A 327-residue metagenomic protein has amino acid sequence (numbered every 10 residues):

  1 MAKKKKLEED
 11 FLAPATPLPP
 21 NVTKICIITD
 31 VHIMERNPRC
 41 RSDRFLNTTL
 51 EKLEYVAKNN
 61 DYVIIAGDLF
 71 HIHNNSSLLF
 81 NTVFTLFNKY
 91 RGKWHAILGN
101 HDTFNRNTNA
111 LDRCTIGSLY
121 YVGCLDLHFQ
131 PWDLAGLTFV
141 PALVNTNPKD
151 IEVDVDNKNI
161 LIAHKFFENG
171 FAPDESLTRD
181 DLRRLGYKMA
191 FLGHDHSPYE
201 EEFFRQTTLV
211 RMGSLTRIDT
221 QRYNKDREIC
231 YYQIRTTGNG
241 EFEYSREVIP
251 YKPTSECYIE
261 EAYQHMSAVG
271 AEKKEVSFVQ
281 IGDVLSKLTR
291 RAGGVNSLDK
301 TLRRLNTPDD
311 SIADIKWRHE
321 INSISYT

Functional and structural regions predicted by a protein language model:
M1-T82, V153-V155: N-terminal active-site segment of His-dependent metallophosphoesterases
A2-D10, T254-T327: Non-catalytic terminal accessory segments
L18-C26, P131-P141, V155-I160, F204-T208 (+1 more regions): Beta-strand-turn-beta hairpins that frame and shape the catalytic cleft of phosphate-ester-processing enzymes
I27-T29, V63-D68, W94-H101, L127-H128 (+3 more regions): Active-site neighborhood of phospho(di)ester-bond hydrolases with catalytic His/Asp-centered motifs
H32-E35, H71-N74, I97-L111, T146-P148 (+3 more regions): Active-site environment of divalent metal-dependent phosphoester hydrolases
N37-C40, G67-L86, T103-V122, E201-R205: Metal-dependent catalytic neighborhoods of phosphoester/phosphodiester hydrolases
V83, H95-D181: Conserved catalytic scaffold of divalent metal-dependent phosphoesterases
P173-G240: Conserved beta-sheet core of the metallophosphoesterase superfamily
